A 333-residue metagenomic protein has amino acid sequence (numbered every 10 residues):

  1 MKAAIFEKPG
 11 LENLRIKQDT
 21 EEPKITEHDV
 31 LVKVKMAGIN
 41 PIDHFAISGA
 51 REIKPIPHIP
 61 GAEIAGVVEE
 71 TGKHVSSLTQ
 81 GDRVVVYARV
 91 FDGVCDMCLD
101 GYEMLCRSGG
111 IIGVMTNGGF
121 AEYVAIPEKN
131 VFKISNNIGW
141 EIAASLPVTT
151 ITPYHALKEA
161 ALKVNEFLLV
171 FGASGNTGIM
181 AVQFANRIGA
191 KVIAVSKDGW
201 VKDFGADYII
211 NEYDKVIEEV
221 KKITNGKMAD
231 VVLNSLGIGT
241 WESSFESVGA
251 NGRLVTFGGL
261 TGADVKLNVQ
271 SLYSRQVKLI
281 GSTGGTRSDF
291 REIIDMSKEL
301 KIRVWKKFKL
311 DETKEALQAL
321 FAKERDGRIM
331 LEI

Functional and structural regions predicted by a protein language model:
E22, P55-A62, I112-T116, E122 (+1 more regions): Short Gly/Pro-enriched turn/cap motifs at secondary-structure boundaries
E22-A37, A50-L99, S135-N137: Glycine-rich beta-strand-centered segment in the early N-terminal region that forms part of a ligand/cofactor-binding
V90-G172: NAD(P)H dinucleotide-binding glycine-rich loop of Rossmann-like/cofactor-binding domains, especially the beta1-alpha1
I138-D214: Mid-domain Rossmann-like dinucleotide-binding core that forms the NAD(H)/NADP(H) cofactor-binding site
K191-I193, D203-K278: Glycine-rich cofactor phosphate-binding loops and adjacent beta1-alpha1 units of small-molecule cofactor enzyme domains
E242, R287-I333: C-terminal hydrophobic helical "lid"/dimerization subdomain of Rossmann-like NAD(P)H-dependent oxidoreductases
G252-V255, K266-K306: Rossmann-fold dehydrogenase core element
